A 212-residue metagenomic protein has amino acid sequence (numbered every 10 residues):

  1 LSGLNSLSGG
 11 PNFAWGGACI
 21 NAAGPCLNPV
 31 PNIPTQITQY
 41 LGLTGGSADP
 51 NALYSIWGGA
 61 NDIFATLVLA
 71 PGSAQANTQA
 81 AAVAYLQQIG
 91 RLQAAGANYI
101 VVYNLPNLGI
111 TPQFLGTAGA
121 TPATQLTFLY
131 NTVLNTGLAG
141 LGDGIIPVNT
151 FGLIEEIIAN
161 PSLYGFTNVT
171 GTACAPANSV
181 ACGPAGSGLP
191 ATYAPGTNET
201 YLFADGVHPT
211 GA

Functional and structural regions predicted by a protein language model:
L1-A212: Conserved active-site regions of diverse hydrolases
